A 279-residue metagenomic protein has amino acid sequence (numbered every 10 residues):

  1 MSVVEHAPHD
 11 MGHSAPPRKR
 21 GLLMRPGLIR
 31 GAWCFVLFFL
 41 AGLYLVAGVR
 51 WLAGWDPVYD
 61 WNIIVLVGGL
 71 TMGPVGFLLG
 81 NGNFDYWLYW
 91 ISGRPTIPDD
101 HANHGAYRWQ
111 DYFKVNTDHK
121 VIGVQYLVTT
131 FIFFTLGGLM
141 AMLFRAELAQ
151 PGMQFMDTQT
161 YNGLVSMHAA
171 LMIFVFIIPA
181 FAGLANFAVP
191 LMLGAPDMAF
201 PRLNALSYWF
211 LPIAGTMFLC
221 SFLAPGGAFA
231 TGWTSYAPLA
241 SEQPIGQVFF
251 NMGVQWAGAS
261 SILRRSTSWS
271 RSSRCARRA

Functional and structural regions predicted by a protein language model:
S2-A279: ...captures the hydrophobic TM-helix bundle architecture rather than a specific catalytic motif, and can also fire on
